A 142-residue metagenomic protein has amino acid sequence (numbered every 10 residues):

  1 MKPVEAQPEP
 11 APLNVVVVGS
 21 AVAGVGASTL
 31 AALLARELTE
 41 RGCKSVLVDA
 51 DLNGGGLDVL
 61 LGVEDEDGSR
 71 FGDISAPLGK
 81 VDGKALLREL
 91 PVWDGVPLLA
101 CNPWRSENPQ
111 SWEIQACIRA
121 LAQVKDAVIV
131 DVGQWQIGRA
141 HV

Functional and structural regions predicted by a protein language model:
M1-A23, V81, A85: Extreme N-terminal, non-catalytic leader segments that precede Walker-type/kinase nucleotide-binding cores
A6-Q7, L34-R36, L87-R88, C117-I118: A generic local secondary-structure boundary/capping motif
P12-L60, A120-L121: Walker A/P-loop phosphate-binding motif and the immediately C-terminal alpha-helix
G19-A21, G72, N102-P103: A short, structure-level motif marking secondary-structure boundaries and short turns
L38-L98: Phosphate-binding loop that captures ATP/GTP phosphates
G54, W135-I137: Catalytic P-loop NTPase motifs of RecA-like helicase/translocase cores
D82-W93, P97-W135: Cytosolic-facing regulatory segments adjacent to core modules
A140-V142: Conserved small/polar residues in nucleotide/adenosyl-binding loops
